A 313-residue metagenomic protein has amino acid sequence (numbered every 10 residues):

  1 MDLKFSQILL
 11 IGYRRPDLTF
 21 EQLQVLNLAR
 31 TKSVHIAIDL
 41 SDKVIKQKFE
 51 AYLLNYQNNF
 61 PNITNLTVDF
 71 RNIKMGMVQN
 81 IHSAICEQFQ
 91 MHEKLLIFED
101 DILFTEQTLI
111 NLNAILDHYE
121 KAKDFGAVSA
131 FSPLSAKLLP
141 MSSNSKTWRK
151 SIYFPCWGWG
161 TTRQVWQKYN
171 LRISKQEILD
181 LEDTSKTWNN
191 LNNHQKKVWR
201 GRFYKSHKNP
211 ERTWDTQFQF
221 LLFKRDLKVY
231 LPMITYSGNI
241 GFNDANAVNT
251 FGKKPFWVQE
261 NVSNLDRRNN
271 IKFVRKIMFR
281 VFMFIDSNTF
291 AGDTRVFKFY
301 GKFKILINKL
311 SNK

Functional and structural regions predicted by a protein language model:
M1-I97, I102-K313: An acidic/histidine-cluster motif and surrounding catalytic segment that typifies divalent-metal-assisted enzyme active
